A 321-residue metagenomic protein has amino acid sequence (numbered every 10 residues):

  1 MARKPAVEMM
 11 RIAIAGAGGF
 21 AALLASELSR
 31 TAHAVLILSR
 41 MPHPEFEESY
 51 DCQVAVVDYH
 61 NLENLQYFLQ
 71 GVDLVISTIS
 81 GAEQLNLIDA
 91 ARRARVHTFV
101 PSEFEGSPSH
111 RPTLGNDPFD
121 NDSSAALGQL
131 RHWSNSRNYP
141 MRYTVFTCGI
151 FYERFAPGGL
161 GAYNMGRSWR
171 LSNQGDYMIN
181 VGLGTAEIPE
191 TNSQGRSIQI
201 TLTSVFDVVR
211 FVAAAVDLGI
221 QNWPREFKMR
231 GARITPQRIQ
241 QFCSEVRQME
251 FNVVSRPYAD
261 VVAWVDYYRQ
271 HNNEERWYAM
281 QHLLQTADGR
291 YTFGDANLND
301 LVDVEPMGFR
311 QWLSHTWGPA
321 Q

Functional and structural regions predicted by a protein language model:
A2-A34, L38-F46, L62, S109-M249: Oxidoreductase cofactor-interface core, primarily capturing Rossmann-like NAD(P)-dependent enzymes
A21, E83-L87, P236-Q237, V262: Short, well-ordered alpha-helical microsegments
S26, E63-Q66, Q70, L85-R93 (+5 more regions): Amphipathic, non-transmembrane alpha-helical secondary structure
L36, Q53-V57, T144, N252-R256: General small-molecule cofactor/ligand-binding pocket signal
I37-A94, P101, G106-T113: NAD(P)H-binding glycine-rich loop region in Rossmannoid oxidoreductase-like domains and their noncatalytic homologs
A94-T98, Y139-M141: A short helix->loop->beta-strand "cap" motif at the edges of active sites that frequently abuts
E226-K228, P236-R290: Terminal hydrophobic/aromatic helix or amphipathic segment near a protein terminus
G294-Q321: Amphipathic terminal alpha-helices
